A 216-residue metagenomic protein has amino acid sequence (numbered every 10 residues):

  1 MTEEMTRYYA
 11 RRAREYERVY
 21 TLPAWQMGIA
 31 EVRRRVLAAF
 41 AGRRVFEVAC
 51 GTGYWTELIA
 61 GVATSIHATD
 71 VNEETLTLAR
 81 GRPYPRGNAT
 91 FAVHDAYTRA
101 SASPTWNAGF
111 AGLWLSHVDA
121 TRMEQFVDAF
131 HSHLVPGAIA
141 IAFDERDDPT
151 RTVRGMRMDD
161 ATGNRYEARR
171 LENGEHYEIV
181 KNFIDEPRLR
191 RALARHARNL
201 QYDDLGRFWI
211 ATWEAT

Functional and structural regions predicted by a protein language model:
M1-F40: Conserved class I S-adenosyl-L-methionine
F46, T52-T98: Class I SAM-dependent methyltransferase SAM/SAH-binding core
T98-P104: Short amphipathic alpha-helix with an adjacent loop that forms part of the alpha/beta core around
F110: A conserved beta-strand element that flanks and buttresses the S-adenosyl-L-methionine
L113-W114: Short catalytic micro-motifs in class I SAM-dependent methyltransferases
E124-P136: A short glycine-rich, Lys/Arg-flanked "PGG" loop and its adjoining helix->strand segment in the class I
F143-A192: C-terminal alpha-helical "lid/dimerization" subdomain adjacent to the S-adenosyl-L-methionine
Y177-T216: Conserved Class I S-adenosyl-L-methionine
